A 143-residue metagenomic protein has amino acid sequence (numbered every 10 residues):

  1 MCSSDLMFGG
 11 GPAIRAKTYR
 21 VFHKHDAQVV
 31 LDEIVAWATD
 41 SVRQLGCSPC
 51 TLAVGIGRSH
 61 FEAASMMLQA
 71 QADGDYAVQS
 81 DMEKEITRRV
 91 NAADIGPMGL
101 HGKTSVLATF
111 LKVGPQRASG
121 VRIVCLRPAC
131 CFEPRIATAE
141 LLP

Functional and structural regions predicted by a protein language model:
M1-S3: Short, small-residue-biased leader/transition segments that mark boundaries at the very start of proteins
D5-G11, V54-I56, T109-V113, P128: Short, structured patches in soluble enzyme cores that scaffold and shape functional sites
G10-T18: Surface-exposed beta-loop interaction hotspot
K17-L45: Internal alpha/beta scaffold segment
A38-C50, A92-P97: Hydrophobic alpha-helical bundle architecture
Q44-A63, P115-F132: Conserved phosphate/anionic-ligand binding catalytic regions in large, soluble enzymes, centered on
S65-G74: A glycine- and small-aliphatic-rich helix-loop capping segment at beta-alpha/alpha-beta transitions that lines
G74-P143: Domain-length cofactor-binding catalytic modules of enzymes
